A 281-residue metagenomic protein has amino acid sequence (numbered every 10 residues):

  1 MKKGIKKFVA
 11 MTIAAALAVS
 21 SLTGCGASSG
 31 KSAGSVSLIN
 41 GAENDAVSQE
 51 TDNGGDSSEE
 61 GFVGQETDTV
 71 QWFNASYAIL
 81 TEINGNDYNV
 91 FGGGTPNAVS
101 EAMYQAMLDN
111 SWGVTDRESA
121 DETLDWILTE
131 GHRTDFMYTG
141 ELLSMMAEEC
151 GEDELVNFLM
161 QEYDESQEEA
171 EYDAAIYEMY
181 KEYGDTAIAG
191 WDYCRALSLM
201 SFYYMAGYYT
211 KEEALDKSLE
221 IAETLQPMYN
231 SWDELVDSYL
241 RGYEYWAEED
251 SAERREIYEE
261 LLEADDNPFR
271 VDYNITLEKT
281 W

Functional and structural regions predicted by a protein language model:
M1-K2, E213: Short intrinsically disordered, low-complexity coil segments enriched in acidic
K2-T12: Bacterial N-terminal signal peptides that target proteins for export
A14-L17: Intrinsically disordered, low-complexity acidic/proline-rich regions of large eukaryotic scaffold proteins
S20-G24: C-terminal motif of bacterial Sec signal peptides marking the signal peptidase cleavage site
G26-S29: Bacterial signal peptide processing site
G34-G41, E50-K211, L215-W281: Polar/charged low-complexity regulatory segments
